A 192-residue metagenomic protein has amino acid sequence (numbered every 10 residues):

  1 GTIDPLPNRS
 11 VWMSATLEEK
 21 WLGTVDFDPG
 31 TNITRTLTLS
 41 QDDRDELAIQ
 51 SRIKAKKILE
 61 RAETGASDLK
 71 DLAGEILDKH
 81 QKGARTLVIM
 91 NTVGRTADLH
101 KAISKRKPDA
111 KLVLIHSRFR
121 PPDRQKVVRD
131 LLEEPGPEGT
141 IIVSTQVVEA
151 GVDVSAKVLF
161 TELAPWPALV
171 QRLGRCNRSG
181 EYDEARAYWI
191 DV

Functional and structural regions predicted by a protein language model:
D4-V11, R85, P137-I141: Loop/turn-to-beta-strand initiation segments
L6-N8, R52-K56, A84, P108-K111 (+2 more regions): Short glycine-/polar-rich loops that comprise or flank the Walker A/P-loop and associated switch/sensor motifs
L6-R9, M13-H80: Interdomain hinge/linker at the junction between the two RecA-like core domains of SF2 helicases
T16-K20, T64-A66, V93-T96, F119-P121 (+3 more regions): Conserved nucleotide-binding/hydrolysis micro-motifs of P-loop NTPases
K79-S104: Conserved strand-helix element at the start of the C-terminal RecA-like helicase core
M90-G94, L112-V128, V143-E149: Conserved helicase motor
E134-E149, T161: Conserved two-lobed SF2 helicase motor
Q171, R175-V192: Conserved segment of the helicase C-terminal RecA-like domain
